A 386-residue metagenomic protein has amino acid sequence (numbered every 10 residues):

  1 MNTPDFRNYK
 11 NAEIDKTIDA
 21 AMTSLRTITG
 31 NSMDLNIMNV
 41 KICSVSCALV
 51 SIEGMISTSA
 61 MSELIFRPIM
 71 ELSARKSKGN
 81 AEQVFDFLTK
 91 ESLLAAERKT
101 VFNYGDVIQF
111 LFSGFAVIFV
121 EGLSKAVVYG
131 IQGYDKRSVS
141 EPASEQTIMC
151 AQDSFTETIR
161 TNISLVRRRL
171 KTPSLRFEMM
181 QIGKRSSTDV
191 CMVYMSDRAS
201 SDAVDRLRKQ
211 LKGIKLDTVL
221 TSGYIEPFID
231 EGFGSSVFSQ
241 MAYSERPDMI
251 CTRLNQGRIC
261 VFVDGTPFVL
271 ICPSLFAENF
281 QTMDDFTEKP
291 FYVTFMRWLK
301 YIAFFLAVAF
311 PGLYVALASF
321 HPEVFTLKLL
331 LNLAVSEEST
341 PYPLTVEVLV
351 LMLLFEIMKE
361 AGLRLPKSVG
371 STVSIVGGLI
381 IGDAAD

Functional and structural regions predicted by a protein language model:
M1-A309, L327: Membrane-embedded alpha-helical signal segments
V261, F268, S274-D386: Transmembrane alpha-helical segments that form the functional core of multipass membrane systems
